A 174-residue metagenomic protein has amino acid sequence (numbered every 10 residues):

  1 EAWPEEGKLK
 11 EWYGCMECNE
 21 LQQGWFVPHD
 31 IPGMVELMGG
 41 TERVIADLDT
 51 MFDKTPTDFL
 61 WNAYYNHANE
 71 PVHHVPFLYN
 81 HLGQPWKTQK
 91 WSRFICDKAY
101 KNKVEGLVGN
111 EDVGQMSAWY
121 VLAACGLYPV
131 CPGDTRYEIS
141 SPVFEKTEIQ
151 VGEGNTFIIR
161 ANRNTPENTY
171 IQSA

Functional and structural regions predicted by a protein language model:
E1-I158, R163: Active-site core of glycosidic bond-cleaving carbohydrate-active enzymes
E167-S173: Beta-strand-rich binding/interaction modules
